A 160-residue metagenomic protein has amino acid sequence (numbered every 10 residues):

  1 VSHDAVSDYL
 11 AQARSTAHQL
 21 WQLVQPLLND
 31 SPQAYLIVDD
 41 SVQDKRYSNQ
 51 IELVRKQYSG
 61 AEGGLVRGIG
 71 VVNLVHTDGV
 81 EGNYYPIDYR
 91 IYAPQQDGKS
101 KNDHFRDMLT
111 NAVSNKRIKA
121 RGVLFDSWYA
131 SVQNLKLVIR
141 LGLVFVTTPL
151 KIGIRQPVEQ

Functional and structural regions predicted by a protein language model:
S2-D8, A13, S59-K119: Electropositive, glycine- and tryptophan-enriched low-complexity nucleic-acid-binding patches
V6, L20-V24, L28, F105 (+2 more regions): Generic structural signal of hydrophobic/aromatic residues within well-ordered alpha-helices of folded domains
Y9-E81: Active-site-proximal, Lys/Arg-enriched surface segment that forms a nucleic-acid-binding/basic interface patch
L36, Y85-I87, V146: Hydrophobic/aromatic beta-strand patches that form the interior of the parallel beta-sheet core in alpha/beta enzyme
R46-I51, Y85-D88, L135-K136, V158: Short, conserved acidic/polar surface loops in the N-terminal third of protein domains
I91-Q160: An internal, acidic/charged active-site-proximal segment that coordinates divalent cations and/or engages
